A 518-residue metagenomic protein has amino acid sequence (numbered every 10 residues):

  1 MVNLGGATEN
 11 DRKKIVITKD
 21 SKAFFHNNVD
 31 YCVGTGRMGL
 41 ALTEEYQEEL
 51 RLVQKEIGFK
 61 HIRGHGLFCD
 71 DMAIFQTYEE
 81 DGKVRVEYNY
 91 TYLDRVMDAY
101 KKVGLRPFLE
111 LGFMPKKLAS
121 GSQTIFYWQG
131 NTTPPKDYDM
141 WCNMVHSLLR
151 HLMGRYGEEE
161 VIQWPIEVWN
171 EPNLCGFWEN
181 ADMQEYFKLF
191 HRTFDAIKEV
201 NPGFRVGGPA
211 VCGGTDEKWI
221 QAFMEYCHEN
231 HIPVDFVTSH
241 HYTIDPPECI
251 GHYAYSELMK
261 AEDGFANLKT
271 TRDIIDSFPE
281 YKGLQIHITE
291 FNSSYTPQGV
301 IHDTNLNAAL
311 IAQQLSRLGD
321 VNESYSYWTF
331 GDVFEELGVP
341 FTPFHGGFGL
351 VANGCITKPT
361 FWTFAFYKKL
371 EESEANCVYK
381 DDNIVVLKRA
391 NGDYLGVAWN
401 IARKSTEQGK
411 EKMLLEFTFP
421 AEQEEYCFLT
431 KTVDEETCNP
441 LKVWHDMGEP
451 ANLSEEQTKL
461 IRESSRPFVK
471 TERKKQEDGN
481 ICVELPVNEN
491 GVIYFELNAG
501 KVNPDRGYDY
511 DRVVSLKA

Functional and structural regions predicted by a protein language model:
M1-G58, E489, A499-A518: Mature N-terminal, pre-catalytic/accessory segment of carbohydrate-active enzymes
K19, L40-Q54, E217-C227, A308-Q314: Short, acidic/polar
E49, I244-G299, D320-D332, E374: Glycoside hydrolase catalytic-domain groove-lining segments
I57-M259, T270, T296: Substrate-binding cleft and catalytic face of glycoside hydrolase catalytic domains, especially the flexible beta-alpha
I288-Q408: Aromatic/acidic polysaccharide-binding cleft in carbohydrate-active enzymes
Q298-I311, L315-L337, K388-G392, A421-E472: Substrate-binding clefts and catalytic carboxylate motifs of secreted carbohydrate-active enzymes
D381-D446, E489-K501: Carbohydrate-binding surface patches
A451-A518: C-terminal beta-strand-rich structural cap/linker in extracellular carbohydrate-active enzymes
